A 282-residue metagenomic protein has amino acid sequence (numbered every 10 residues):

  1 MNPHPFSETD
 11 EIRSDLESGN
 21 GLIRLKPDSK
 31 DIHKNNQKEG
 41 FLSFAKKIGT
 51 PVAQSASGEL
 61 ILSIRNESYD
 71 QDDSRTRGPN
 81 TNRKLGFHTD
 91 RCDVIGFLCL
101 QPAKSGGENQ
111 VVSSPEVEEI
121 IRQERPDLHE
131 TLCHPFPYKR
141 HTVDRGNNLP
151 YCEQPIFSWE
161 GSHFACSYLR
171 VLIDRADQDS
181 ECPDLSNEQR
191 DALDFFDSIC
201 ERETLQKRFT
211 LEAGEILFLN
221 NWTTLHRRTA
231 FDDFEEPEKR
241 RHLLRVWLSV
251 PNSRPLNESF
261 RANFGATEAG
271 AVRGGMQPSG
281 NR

Functional and structural regions predicted by a protein language model:
M1-I12, S18, I23, G58-E212 (+2 more regions): Active-site environment of non-heme Fe oxygenases that use a 2-His-1-carboxylate facial triad
M1-Q54: N-terminal auxiliary "cap/dimerization" subdomain that precedes the catalytic jelly-roll/cupin core of mononuclear
